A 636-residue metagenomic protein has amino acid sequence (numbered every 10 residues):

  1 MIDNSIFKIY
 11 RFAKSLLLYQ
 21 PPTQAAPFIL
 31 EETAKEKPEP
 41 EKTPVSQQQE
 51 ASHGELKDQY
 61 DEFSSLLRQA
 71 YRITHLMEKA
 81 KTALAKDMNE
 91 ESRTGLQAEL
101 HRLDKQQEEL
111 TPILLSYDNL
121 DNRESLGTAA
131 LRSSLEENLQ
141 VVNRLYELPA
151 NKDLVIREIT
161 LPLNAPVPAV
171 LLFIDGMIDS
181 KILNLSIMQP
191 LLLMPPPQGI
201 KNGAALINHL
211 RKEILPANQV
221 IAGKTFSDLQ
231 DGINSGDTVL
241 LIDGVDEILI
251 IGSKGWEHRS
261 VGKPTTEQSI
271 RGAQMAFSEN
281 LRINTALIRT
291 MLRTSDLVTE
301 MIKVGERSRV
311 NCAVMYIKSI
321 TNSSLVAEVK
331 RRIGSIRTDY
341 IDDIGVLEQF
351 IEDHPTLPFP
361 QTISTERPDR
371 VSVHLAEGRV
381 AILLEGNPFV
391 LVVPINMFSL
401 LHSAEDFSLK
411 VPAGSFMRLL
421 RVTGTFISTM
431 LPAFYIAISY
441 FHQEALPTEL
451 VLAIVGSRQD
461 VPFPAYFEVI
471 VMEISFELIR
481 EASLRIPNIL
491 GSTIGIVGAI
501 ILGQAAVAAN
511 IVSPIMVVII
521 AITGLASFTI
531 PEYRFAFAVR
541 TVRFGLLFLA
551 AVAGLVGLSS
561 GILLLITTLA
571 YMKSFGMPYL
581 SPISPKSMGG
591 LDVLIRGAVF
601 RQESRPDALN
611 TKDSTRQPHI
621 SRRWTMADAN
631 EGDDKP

Functional and structural regions predicted by a protein language model:
M1-M430, T448, T568-P636: Membrane-embedded alpha-helical signal segments
V411, S415, H442, L446 (+1 more regions): Short, contiguous, pocket-lining structural segments that sit at or immediately flank catalytic/ligand-binding sites
T425-A445: Hydrophobic alpha-helical segments embedded in or immediately adjacent to the lipid bilayer of multipass inner-membrane
F434, P447-P636: Generic detector of multi-pass transmembrane helix bundles and their immediately adjacent loops in polytopic membrane
